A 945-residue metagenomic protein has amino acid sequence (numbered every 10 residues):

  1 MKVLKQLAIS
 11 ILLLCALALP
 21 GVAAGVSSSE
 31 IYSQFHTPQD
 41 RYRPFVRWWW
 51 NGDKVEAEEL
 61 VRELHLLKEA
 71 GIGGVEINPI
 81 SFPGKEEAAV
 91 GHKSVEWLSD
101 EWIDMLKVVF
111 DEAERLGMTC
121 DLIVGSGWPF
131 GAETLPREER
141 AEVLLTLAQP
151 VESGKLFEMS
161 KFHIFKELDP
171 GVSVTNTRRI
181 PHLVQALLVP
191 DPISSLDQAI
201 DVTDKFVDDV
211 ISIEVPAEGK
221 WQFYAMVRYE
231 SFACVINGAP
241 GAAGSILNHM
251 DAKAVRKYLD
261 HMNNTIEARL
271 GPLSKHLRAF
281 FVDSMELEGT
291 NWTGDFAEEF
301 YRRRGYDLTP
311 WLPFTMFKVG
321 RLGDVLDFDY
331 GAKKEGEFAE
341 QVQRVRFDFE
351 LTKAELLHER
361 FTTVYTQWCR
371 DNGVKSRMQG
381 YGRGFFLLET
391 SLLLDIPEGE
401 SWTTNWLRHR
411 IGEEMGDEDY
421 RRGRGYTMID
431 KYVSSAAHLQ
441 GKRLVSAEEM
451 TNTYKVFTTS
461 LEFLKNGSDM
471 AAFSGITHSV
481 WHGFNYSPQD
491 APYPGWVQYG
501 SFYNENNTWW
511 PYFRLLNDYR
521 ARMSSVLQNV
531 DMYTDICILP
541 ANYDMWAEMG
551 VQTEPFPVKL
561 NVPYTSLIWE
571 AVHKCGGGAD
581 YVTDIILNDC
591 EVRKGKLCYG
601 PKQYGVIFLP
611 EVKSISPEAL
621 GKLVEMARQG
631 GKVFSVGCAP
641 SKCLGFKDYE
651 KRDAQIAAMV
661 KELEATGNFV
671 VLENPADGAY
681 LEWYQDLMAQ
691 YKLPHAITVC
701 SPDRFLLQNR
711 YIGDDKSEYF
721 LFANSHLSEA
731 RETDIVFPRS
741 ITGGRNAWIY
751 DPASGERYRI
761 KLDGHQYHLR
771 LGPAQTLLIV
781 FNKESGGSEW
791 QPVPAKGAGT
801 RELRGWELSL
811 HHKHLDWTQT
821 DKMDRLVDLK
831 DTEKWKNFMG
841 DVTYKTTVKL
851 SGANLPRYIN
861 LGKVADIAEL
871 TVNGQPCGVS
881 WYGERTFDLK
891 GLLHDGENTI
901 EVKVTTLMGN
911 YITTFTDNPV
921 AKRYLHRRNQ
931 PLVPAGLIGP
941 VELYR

Functional and structural regions predicted by a protein language model:
A8-A18: Bacterial N-terminal signal peptides
G21-G25: Boundary at the C-terminal end of the N-terminal hydrophobic targeting segment
S28-G74: Mature N-terminal segment immediately following signal peptide/propeptide cleavage in secreted/periplasmic
P44-F45, E56, L60-V61, G74 (+8 more regions): Carbohydrate-binding surfaces of carbohydrate-active enzymes
I80-K205, V215, F232-I236, A242-L247: Acidic/aromatic-lined carbohydrate-recognition and catalytic surfaces of CAZymes acting on diverse glycans
W128-G131, L135, E142, P150-Q185 (+4 more regions): An acidic-aromatic loop/edge-strand motif
R178, L183-I266, D763-V793, G797 (+1 more regions): Extended acidic/polar, glycine-enriched regions that form or flank non-catalytic beta-rich accessory modules
V848-L850, N854-N873, W881, I900-V904: Aromatic-lined ligand-binding clefts that engage carbohydrates, nucleic acids, or primary amines
